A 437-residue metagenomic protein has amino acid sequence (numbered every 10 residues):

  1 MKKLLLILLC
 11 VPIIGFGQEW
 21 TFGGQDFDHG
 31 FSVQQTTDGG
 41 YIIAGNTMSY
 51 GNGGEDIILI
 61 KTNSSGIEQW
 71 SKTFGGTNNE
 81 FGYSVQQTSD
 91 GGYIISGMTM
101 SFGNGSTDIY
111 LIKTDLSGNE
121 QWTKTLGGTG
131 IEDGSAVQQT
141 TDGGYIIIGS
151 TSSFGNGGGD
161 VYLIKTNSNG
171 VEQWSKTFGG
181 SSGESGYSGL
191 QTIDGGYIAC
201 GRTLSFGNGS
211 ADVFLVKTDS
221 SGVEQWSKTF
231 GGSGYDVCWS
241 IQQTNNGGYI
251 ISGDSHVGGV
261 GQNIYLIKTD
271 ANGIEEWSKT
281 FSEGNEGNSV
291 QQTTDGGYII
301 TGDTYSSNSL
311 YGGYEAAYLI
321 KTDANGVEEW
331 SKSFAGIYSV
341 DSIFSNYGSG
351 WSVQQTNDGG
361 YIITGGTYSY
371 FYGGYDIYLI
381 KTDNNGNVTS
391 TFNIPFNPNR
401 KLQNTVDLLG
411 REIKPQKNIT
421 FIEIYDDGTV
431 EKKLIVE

Functional and structural regions predicted by a protein language model:
L4-I13: Sec-dependent N-terminal signal peptides
L5, Q18, L408: Sparse, context-dependent recognition of short Cys/His-centered cofactor- or disulfide-binding micro-motifs
F16-S390: A sequence-level/structural motif corresponding to short, flexible coil/turn segments enriched in small polar residues
D383-I413: Residue-level detector of functionally pivotal "anchor" positions at catalytic/ligand-binding pockets or at interdomain
P415-N418: Short flexible loop/turn segments that cap and initiate beta-strands
T420-E437: C-terminal tail/sorting-segment detector
